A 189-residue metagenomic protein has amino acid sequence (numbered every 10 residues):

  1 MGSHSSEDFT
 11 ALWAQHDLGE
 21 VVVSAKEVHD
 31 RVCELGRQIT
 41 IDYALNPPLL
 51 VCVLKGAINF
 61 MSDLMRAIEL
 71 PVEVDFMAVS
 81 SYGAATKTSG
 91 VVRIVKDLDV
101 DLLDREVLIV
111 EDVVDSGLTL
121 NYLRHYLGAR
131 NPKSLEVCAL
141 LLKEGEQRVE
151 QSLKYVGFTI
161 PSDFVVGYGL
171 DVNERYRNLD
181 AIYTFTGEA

Functional and structural regions predicted by a protein language model:
M1-A189: PRPP-associated nucleotide enzymes
